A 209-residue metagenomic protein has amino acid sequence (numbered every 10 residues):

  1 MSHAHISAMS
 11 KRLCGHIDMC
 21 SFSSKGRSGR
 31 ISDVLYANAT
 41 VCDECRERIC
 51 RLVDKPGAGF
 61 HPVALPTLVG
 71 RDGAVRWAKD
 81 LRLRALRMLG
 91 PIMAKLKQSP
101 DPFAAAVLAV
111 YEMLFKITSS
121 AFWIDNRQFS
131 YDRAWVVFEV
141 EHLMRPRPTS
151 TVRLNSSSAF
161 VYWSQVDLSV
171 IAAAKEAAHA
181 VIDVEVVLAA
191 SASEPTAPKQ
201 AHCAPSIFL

Functional and structural regions predicted by a protein language model:
M1, C14, P198-Q200: Intrinsically disordered, low-complexity regions enriched for glutamine and histidine
M1-K11, P66: Short acidic, Pro/Gly- and aromatic-enriched capping/linker segments at domain boundaries
A8-L13, T40-D43: Cys/His-enriched microdomains
L13, I17, C45-R48: Cys/His-rich metal-chelating microdomains
S23-L209: Charged, low-complexity intrinsically disordered segments and flexible loops
